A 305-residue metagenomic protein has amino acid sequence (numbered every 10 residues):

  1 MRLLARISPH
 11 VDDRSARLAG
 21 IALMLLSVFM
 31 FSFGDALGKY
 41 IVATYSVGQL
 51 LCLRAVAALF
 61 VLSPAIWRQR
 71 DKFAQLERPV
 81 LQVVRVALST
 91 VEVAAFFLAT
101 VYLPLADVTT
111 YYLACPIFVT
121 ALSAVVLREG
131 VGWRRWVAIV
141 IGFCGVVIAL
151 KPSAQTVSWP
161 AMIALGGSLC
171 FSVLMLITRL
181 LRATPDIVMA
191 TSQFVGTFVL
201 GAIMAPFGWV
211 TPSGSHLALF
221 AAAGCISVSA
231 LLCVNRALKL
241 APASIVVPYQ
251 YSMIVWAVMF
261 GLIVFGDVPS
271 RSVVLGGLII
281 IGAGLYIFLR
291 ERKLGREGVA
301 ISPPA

Functional and structural regions predicted by a protein language model:
M1-F29, L59-V84, V195-A222, L232-P242 (+1 more regions): Membrane-interface interhelical linkers
R2-I7, V255-A305: C-terminal-most transmembrane helix of multi-pass membrane proteins
S15-A19, C52, A74-R78, K151-C170 (+2 more regions): Juxtamembrane helix-entry segments on the extracytoplasmic side of multipass membrane proteins
V28-A36, S63, V86-A94, P116-A121 (+7 more regions): Hydrophobic/small/kink-forming positions within alpha-helical transmembrane segments of polytopic membrane proteins
K39, V47-G48, L62, S153-P212 (+1 more regions): Transmembrane alpha-helical segments that form core, pore/gating elements of small-molecule transporters/exporters
T110-A114, L181-V195, L231-L262: Helix-helix packing/entry segments at the starts of transmembrane helices
C115-V137, G208, V255-V274: C-terminal transmembrane-helix exit sites in multi-pass transporters
R134-L150, G167, F171, S272-E291: Hydrophobic transmembrane alpha-helices of multi-pass small-molecule transport proteins
